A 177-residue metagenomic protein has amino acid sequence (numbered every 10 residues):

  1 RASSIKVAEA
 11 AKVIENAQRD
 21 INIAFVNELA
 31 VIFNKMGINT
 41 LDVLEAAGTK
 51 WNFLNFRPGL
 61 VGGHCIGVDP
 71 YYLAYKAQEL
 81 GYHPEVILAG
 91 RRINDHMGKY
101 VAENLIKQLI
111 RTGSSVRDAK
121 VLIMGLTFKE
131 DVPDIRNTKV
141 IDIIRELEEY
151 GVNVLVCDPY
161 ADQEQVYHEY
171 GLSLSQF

Functional and structural regions predicted by a protein language model:
R1-F177: Structural/interface elements that position substrates and couple domains in central-metabolism enzymes
